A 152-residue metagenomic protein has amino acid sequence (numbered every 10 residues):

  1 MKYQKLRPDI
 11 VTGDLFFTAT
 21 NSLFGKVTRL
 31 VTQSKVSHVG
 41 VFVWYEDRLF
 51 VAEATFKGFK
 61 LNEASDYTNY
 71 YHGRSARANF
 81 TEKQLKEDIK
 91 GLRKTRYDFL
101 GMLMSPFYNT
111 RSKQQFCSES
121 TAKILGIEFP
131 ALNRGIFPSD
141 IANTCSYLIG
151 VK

Functional and structural regions predicted by a protein language model:
M1-K152: Cysteine-nucleophile amide-bond enzymes
